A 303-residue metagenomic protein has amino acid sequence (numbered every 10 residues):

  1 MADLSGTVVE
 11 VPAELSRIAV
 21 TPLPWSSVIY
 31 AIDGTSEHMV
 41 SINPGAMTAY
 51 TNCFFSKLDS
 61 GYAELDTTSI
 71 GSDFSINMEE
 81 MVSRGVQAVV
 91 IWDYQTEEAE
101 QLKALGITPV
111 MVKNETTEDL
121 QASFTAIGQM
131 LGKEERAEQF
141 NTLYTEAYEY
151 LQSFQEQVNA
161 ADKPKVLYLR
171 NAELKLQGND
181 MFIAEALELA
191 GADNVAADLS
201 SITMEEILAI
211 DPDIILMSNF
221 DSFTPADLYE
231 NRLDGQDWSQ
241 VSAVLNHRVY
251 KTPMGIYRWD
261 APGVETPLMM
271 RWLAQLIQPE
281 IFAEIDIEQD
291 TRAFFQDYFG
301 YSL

Functional and structural regions predicted by a protein language model:
M1-A13, Q296-L303: N-terminal hydrophobic or amphipathic helices and topogenic motifs
L4-G6, L65-M78, D198-E205: Short helix-initiation/N-cap motifs at beta->coil->alpha
A19-T21, V40-N43, A88-W92, P109-K113 (+5 more regions): Structural recognition of the beta-strand scaffold that forms the well-ordered cores of secreted hydrolase catalytic
T21-P22, S26-E80, A88-V90: A short, structured surface patch at a secondary-structure boundary
P24-S27, G45-T48, A88-V89, Y94-E98 (+5 more regions): Solvent-exposed loop/turn segments at secondary-structure junctions within structured extracellular/periplasmic domains
I70, M78-I91, I107, T203-F220: Proline-aspartate-enriched helix->loop->beta-strand connector
E97-E173, A197, S201, V244 (+1 more regions): Extracytoplasmic substrate-binding proteins
Q177-S200: Alpha-helical, coiled-coil/dimerization segments enriched in small aliphatic residues
